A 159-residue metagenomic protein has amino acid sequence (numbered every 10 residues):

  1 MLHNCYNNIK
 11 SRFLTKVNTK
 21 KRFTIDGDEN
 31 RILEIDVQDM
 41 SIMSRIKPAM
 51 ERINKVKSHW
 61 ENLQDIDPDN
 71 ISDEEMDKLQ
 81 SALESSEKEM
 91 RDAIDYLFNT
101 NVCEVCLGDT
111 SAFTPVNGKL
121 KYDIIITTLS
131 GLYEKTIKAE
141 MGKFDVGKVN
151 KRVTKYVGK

Functional and structural regions predicted by a protein language model:
L2-L79: Short N-terminal mixed-charge amphipathic segments
D39, M76, Q80-E84, P115 (+1 more regions): Short, charged/polar micro-motifs that form catalytic or ligand-binding hotspots
D73-E75, Q80-A82, I124, S130-G131: Short leucine-rich amphipathic alpha-helices used at interfaces
R91: Generic structural marker for isolated residues within well-ordered, non-membrane alpha-helices of soluble domains
T100-K159: C-terminal charged interaction modules
